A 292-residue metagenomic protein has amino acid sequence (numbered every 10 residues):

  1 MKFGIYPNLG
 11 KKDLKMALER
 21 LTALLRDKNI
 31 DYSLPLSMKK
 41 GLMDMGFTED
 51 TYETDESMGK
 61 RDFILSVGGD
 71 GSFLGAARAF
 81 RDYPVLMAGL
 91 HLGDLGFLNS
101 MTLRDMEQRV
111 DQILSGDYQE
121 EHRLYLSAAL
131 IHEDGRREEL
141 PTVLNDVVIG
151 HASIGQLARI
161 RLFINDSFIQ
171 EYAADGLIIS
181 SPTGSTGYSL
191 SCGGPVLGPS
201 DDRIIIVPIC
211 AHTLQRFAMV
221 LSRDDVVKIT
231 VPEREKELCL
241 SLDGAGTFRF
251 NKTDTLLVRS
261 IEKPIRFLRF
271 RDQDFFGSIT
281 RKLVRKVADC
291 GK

Functional and structural regions predicted by a protein language model:
M1-F63, V67, G75, R104-Q119 (+1 more regions): ATP/NTP phosphate-donor binding region
G10, D70-S72, L95, T183-S185: Short glycine-rich anion-binding loops that position phosphate/pyrophosphate groups of nucleotides and phosphorylated
L14-K15, G71-A76, T186-S191: Short glycine/serine/threonine-rich phosphate/pyrophosphate-binding segments that cradle anionic phosphate groups
Y83-M101: Short, acidic/small-residue loops that bind anionic groups at enzyme active sites
L95-D175: Catalytic core of DAGKc-family lipid kinases
I149, N165-F168, Q215-K292: ATP/nucleoside-binding phosphotransfer catalytic cores, i.e., glycine-rich phosphate-binding loops
L162, G184, L240: Short aromatic-centered micro-motifs
Q170-Q215: Gly/Ser/Thr-rich active-site loops/lids in small-molecule metabolic enzymes that frequently grip phosphoryl groups
